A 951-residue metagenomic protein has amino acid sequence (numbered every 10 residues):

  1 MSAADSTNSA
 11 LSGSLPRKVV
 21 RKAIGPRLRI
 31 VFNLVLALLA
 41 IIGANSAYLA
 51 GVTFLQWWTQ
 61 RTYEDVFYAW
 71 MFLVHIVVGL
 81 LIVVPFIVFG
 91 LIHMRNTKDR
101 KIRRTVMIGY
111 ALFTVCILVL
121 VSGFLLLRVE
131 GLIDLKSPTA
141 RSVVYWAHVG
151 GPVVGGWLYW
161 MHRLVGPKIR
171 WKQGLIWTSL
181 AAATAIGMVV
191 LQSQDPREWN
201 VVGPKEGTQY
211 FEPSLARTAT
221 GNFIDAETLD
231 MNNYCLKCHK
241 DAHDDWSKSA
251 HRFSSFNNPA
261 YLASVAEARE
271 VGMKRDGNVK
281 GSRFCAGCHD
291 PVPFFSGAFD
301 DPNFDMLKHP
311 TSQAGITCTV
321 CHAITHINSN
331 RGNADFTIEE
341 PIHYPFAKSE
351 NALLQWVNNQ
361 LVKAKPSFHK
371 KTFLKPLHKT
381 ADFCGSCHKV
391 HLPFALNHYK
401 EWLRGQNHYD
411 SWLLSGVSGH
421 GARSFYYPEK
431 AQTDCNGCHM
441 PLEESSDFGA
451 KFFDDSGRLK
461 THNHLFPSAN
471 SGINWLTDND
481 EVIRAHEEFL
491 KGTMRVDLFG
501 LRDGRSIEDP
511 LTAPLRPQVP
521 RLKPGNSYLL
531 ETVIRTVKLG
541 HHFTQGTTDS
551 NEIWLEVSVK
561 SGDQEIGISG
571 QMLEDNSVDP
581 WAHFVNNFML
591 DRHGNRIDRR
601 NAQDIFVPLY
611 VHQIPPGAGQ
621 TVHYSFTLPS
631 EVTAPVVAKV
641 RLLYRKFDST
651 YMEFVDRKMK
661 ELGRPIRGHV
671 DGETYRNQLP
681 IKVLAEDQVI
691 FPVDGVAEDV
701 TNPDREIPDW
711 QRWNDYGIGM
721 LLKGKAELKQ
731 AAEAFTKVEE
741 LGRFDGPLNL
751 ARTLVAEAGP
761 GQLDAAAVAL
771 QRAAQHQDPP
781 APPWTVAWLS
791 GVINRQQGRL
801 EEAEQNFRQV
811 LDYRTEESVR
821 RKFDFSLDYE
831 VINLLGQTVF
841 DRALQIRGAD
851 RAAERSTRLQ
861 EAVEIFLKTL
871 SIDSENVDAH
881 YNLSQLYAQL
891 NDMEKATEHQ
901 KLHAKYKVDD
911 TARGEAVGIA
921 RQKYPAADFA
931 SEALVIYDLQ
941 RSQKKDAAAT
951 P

Functional and structural regions predicted by a protein language model:
S2-G203: Membrane-embedded alpha-helical bundles that constitute the cytochrome b-like, heme-associated redox core of multi-pass
N8-K18, R100, S137, P167-A181 (+6 more regions): Primarily the internal scaffold of c-type cytochrome electron-transfer domains, especially repeated/multiheme c-type
E706-L741, N749, A756, L844 (+2 more regions): Alpha-helical segment of the N-proximal tetratricopeptide repeat
D709, R743-D745, P780-P783, E817 (+3 more regions): Residue-level recognition of tetratricopeptide repeat
I718, R752-L754, V792, Q837 (+2 more regions): Residue-level recognition of tetratricopeptide repeat
G746-L748, P783-V786, R820, V831 (+2 more regions): TPR alpha-solenoid repeat register
F807-Y813, V877, Y881-A912: TPR/TPR-like (Sel1-like) alpha-helical repeat modules
